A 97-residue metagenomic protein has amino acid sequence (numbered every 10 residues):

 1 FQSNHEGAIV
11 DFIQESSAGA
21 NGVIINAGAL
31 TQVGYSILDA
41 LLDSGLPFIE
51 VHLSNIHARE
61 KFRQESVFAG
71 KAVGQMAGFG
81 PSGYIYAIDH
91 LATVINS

Functional and structural regions predicted by a protein language model:
F1-G7: Short beta->alpha junction loops
A8-F12: Short acidic active-site motifs
E15, G34-S44: Short Gly/Thr/Asp-enriched flexible loops that form oxyanion-binding sites at enzyme active sites
S16-V23: Short acidic/histidine-rich motifs immediately flanking catalytic phosphotransfer sites in two-component signaling
G28-T31, S54-I56: Short glycine-rich anion-binding loops that position phosphate/pyrophosphate groups of nucleotides and phosphorylated
L42-R59: Short, acidic/small-residue loops that bind anionic groups at enzyme active sites
R63-P81: Short beta-strand elements at the ligand-binding edges of bilobed clamshell
A77-S97: A charged, well-structured terminal subsegment
